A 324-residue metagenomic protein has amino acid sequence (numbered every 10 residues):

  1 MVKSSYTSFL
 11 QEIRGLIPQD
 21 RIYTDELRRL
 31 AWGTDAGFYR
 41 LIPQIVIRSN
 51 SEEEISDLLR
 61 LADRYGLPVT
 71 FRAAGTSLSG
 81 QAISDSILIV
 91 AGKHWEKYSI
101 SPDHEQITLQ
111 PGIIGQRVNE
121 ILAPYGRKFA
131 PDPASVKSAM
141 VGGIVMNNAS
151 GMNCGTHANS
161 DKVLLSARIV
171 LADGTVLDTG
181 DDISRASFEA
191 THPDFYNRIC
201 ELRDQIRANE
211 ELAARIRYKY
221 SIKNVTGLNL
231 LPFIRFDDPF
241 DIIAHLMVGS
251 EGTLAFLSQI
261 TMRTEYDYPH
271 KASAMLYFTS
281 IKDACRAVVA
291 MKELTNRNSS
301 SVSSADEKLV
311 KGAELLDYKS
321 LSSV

Functional and structural regions predicted by a protein language model:
M1-A36, L61-V69, N298-S323: N-terminal accessory segments
I13, G37-V69, I87, A91-A134 (+2 more regions): N-terminal glycine-rich flavin-associated loop
D35-F38, L78-I83: Short glycine-biased active-site loop of nucleotidyltransferases that positions the nucleotide triphosphate and helps
R72: Conserved PLP cofactor-binding pocket of PLP-dependent enzymes
A139: Active-site/ligand-binding-proximal alpha/beta "capping" segment
G143: Beta-strand-loop-alpha "switch" segments that mediate conformational coupling across diverse proteins
M146, C154-H157, L164-V324: C-terminal substrate-binding/cap subdomain adjacent to the FAD-binding core in PCMH-type and related FAD-linked
